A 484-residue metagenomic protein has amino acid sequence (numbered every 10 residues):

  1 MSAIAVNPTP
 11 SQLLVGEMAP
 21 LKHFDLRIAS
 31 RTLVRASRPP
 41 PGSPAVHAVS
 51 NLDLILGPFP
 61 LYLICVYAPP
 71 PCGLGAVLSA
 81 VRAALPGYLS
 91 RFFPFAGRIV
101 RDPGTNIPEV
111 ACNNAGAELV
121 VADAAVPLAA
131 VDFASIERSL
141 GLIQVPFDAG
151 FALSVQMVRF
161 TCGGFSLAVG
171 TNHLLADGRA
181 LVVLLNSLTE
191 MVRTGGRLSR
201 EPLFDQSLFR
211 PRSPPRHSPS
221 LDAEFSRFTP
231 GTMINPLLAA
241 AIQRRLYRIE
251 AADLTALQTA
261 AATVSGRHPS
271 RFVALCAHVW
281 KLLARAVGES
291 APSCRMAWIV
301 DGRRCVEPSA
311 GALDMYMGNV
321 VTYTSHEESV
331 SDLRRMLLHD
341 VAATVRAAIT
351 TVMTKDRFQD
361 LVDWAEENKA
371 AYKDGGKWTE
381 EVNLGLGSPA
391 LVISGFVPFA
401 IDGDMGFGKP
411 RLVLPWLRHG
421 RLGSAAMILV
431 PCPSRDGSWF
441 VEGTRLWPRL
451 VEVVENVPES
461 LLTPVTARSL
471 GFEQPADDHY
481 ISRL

Functional and structural regions predicted by a protein language model:
S2-H47, A80: Cytosolic, low-complexity regulatory segments enriched in Ser/Pro/Gly with interspersed Lys/Arg in eukaryotic signaling
L21, S43, G97, L461-V465: Short glycine-aromatic motifs
A29-R31, R35-P44, G57-P398: Soluble acyl-CoA-dependent acyltransferase catalytic core bearing the H(X)4D motif
R38-N51, M405-P415: Short, polar loop/linker segments at the starts of domains and inter-domain junctions
L54, A152-V158, G423-C432: Short, surface-exposed beta-strand/loop micro-motifs that present aromatic residues
E381-F472: Low-complexity, glycine/alanine/valine/leucine- and proline-rich hydrophobic stretches
